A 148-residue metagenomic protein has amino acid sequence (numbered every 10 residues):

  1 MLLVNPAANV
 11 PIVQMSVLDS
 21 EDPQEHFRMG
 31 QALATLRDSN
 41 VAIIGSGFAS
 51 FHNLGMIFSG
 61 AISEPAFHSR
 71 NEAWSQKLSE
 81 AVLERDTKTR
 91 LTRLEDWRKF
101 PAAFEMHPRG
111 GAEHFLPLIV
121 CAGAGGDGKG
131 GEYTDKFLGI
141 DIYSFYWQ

Functional and structural regions predicted by a protein language model:
M1-V17: His/Asp/Glu-rich, glycine-adjacent segments that coordinate divalent cations and/or stabilize oxyanion chemistry on
V10-P11, D19-R28, A32-A42, F48-Q148: Surface-exposed, charge/polar-rich loops and edge strands
